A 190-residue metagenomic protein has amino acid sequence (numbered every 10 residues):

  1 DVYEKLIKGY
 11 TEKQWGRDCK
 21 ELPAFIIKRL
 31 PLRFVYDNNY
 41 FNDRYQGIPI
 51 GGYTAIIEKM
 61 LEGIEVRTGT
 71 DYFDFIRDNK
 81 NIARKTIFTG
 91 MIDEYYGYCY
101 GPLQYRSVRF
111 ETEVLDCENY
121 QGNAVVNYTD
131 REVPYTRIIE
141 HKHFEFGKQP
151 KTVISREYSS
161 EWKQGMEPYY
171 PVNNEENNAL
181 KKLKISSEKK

Functional and structural regions predicted by a protein language model:
D1-K85, T89, E94: Active-site/ligand-binding neighborhood in enzyme catalytic cores
F73-K184: Mid-domain catalytic core of redox enzymes that form a hydrophobic substrate pocket/lid adjacent to a catalytic redox
E188-K190: Short FAD-binding loop at a beta-strand-to-alpha-helix junction that anchors the flavin cofactor in diverse
